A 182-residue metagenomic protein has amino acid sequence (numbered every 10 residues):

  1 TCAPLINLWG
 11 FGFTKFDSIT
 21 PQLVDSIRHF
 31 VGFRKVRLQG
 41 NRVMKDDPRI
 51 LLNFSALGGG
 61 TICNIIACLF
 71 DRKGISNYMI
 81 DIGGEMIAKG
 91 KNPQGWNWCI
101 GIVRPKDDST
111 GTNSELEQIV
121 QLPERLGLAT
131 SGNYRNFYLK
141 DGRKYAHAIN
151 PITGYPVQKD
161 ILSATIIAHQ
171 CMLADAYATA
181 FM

Functional and structural regions predicted by a protein language model:
T1-M182: Mature catalytic core of soluble alpha/beta enzymes
